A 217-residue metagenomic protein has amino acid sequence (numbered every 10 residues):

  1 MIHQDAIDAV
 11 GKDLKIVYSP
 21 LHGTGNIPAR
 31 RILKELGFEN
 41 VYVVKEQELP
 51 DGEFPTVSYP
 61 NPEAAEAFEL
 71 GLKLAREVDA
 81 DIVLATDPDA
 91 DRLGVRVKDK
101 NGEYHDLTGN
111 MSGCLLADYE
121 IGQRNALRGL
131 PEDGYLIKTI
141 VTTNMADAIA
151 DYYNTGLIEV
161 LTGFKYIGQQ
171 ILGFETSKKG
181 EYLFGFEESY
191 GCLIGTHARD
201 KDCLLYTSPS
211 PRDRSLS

Functional and structural regions predicted by a protein language model:
M1-L36, N40-E53, L74, L107: Gly/Ser-rich phosphate-binding catalytic loop and adjacent alpha/beta segment that cradle a phosphoryl group at enzyme
P20-N26, A90-R92, V141-N144, Y190: Gly/Ser/Thr-rich loops at beta-strand to alpha-helix junctions that form or flank small-molecule/cofactor-binding
E39-G94: N-terminal small/polar loop signature for handling phosphorylated ligands or for N-terminal nucleophile
F68, R214-S217: Active-site loops and adjacent core secondary-structure elements that bind or stabilize anionic groups
D99-F186, C192-I194: Proline/glycine-rich low-complexity loops and linkers
K201-L205: Mobile "lid/hinge" segments at catalytic clefts and subdomain interfaces of large enzymes
Y206-D213: Conserved small/polar residues in nucleotide/adenosyl-binding loops
